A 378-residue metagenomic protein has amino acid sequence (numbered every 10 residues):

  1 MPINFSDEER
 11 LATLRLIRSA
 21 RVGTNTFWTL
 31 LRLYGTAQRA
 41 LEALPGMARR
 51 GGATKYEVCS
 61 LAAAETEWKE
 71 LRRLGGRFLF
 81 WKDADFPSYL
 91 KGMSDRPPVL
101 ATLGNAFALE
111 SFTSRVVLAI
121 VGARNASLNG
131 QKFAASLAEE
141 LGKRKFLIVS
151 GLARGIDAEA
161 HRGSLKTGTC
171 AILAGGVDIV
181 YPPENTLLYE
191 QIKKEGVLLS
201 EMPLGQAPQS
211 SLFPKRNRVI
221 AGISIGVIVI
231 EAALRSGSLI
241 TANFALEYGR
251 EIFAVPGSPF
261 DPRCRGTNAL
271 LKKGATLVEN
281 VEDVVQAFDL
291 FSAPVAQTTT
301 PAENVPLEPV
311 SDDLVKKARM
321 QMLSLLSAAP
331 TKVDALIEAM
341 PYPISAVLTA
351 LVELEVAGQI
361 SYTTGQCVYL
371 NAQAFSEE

Functional and structural regions predicted by a protein language model:
M1-D7, F80-E378: Glycine-biased, small-residue-rich flexible motifs in mid-sequence functional cores and linkers
M1-D85, A357-Q366, L370-E378: Short, small/acidic-rich helices and loops at N termini and domain boundaries of DNA replication/processing enzymes
